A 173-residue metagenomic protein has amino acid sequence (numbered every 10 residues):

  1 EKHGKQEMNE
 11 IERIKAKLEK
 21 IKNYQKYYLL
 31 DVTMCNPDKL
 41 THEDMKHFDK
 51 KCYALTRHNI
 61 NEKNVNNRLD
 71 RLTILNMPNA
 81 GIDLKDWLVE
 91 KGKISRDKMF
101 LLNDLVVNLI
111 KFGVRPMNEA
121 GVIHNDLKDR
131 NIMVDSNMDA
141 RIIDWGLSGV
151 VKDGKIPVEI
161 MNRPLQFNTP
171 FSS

Functional and structural regions predicted by a protein language model:
E1: Glycine-rich ATP phosphate-binding loop
G4: Conserved Walker A/P-loop ATP-binding site and its immediately adjacent core in helicase/helicase-like ATPase domains
E10-Y27: Structural motif at the C-terminus of the N-lobe alphaC helix and the adjacent alphaC-beta4 loop of the Hanks-type
Y24-L101: Conserved structural core of kinase catalytic domains
G81, D129, L147: Short, glycine/acidic-enriched loop or turn micro-motifs at the edges of active sites
V106-V107: Activation segment signature within eukaryotic-like protein kinase domains
V114-D135: Catalytic-loop of the protein kinase fold
D139-S173: C-lobe/activation-segment region of protein kinase-like
